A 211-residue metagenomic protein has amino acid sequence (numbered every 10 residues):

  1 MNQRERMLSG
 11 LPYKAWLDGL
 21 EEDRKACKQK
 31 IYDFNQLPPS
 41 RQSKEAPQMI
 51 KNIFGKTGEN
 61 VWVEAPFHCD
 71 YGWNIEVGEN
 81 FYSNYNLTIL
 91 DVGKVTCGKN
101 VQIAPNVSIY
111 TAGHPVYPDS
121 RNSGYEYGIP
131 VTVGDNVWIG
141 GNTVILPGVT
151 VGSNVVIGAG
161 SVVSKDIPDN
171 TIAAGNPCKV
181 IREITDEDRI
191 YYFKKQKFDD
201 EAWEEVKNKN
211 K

Functional and structural regions predicted by a protein language model:
M1-N60, C178-K211: Terminal amphipathic alpha-helical/low-complexity segments used for targeting or macromolecular assembly
M49, A65-P66: Arg/Lys-rich RNA-binding interfaces used to dock onto structured RNA substrates
W62, W138, V156, I172-A174: Short-chain dehydrogenase/reductase
F67-T150, N176-P177, E183-F193: Flexible, glycine/small-residue-enriched loop-and-beta-strand segment within the central core of proteins
G152-V155, P168-N170: Conserved catalytic segment of ABC-fold P-loop ATPases
V163-S164: Short hydrophobic beta-strand element within catalytic cores of glycosyltransferases and related nucleotide-activated
I167-D169, A174-P177: Acidic, glycine-centered active-site loop in nucleotide-sugar glycosyltransferases
